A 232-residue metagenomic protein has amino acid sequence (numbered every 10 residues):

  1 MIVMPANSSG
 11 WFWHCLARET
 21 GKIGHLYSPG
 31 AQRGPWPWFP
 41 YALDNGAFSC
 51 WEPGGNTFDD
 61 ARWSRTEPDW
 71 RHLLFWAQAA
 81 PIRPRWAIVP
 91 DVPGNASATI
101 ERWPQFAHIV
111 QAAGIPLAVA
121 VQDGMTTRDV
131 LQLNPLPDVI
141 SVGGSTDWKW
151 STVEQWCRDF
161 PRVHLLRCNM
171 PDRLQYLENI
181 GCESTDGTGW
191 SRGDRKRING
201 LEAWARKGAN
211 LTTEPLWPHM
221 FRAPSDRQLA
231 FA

Functional and structural regions predicted by a protein language model:
M1-P104, E202, R206, P218-H219 (+1 more regions): Non-catalytic, usually N-terminal nucleic-acid engagement modules in DNA/RNA processing proteins
T20-I23, W38-F39, A113-I115, N134-S141 (+2 more regions): Glycine-enriched alpha-helix->loop->beta-strand junction motifs that scaffold or abut catalytic
D44, V119, L177: Conserved, mostly hydrophobic/aromatic
F48, G144-T152, D159, E178-A209: Glycine-rich phosphate-binding active-site loops on the catalytic face of alpha/beta enzymes
T57-F58, R65, R128-L133, N169-G187 (+1 more regions): Catalytic cores of alpha/beta
I82, A112-A113, G124-V139: Alpha/beta enzyme core
A98-Q105, T126-L136, W150-W156: Distinct, well-ordered alpha-helical segments
V121-G124, H164-D172: Glycine-rich beta-to-alpha transition loops that act as phosphate-gripper elements at the mouths of alpha/beta enzyme
